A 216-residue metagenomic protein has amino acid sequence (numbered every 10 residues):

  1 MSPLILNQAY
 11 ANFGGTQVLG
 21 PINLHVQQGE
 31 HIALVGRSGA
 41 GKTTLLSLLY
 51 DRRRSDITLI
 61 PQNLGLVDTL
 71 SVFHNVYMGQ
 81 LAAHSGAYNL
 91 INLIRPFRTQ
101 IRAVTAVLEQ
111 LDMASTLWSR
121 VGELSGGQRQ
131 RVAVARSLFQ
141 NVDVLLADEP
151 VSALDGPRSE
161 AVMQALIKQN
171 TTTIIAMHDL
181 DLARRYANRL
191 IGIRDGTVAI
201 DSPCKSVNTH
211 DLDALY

Functional and structural regions predicted by a protein language model:
L4-L6, L19-P21: Conserved structural motif at the start of ABC-family nucleotide-binding domains
L90-T116: Conserved ABC ATPase "signature" region
R120-L124, Q128: Conserved ABC ATPase signature
V134: Hydrophobic anchor residue at the start of the ABC signature
L145-D148: Catalytic Walker B motif of ABC-type/P-loop ATPase nucleotide-binding domains
M177-H178: H-loop/switch region of ABC-family ATPase nucleotide-binding domains
T197-Y216: Conserved beta-strand-loop-alpha-helix hinge in the C-terminal portion of ABC ATPase nucleotide-binding domains
